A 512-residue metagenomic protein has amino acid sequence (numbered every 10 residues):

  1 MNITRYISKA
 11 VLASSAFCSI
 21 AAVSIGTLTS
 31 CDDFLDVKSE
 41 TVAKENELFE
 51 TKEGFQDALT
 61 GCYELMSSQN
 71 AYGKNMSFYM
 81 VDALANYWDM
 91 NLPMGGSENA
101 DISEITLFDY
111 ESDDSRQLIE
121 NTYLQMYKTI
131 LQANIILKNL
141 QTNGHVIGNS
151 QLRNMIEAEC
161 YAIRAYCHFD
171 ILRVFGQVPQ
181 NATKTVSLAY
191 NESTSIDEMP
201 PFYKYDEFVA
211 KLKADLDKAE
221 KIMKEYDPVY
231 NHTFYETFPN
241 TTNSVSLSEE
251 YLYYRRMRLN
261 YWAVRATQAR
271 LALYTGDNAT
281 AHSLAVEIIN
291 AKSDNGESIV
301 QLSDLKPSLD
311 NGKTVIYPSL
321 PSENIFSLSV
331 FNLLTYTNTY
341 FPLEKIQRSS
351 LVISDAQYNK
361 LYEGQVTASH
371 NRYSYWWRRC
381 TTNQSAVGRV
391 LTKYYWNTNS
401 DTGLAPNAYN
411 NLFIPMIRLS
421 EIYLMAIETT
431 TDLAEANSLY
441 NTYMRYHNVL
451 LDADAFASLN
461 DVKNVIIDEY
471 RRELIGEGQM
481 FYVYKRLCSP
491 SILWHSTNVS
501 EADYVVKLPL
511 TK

Functional and structural regions predicted by a protein language model:
S30-N86, V330, G478, I492-K512: Membrane-proximal, proline-rich intrinsically disordered regions
N46, M76-L92, Q177-K184, L188-A189 (+1 more regions): Short, surface-exposed recognition loops and adjoining beta-strand edges that mediate ligand/DNA contacts, enriched
Q56, N99-F175, E198-D206, I222-M223 (+3 more regions): Conserved, well-structured interaction surfaces
L59, I130-A133, V209, L216 (+4 more regions): Inward-facing hydrophobic residues that define packing positions of alpha-helical scaffold repeats
Q117, E207, E225, L259 (+2 more regions): Elongated scaffold/linker segments in the mid-to-C-terminal portions of large proteins
